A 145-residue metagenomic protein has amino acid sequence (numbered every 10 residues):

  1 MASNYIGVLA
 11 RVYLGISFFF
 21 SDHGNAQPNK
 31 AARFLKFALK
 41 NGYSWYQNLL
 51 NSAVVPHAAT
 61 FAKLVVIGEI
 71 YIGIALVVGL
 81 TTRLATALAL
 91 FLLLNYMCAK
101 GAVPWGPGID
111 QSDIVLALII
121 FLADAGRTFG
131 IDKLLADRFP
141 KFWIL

Functional and structural regions predicted by a protein language model:
M1-Y71, V78-L145: Extended, low-polarity transmembrane helix blocks
